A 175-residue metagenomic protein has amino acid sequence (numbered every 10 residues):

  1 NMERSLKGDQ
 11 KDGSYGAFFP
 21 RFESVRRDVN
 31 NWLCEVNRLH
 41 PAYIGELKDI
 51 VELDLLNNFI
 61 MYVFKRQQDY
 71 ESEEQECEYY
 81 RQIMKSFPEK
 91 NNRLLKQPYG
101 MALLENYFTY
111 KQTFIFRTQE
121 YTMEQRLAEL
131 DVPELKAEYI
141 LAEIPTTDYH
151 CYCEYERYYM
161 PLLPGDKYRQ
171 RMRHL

Functional and structural regions predicted by a protein language model:
N1-L175: Oxidative protein folding and maturation machinery
